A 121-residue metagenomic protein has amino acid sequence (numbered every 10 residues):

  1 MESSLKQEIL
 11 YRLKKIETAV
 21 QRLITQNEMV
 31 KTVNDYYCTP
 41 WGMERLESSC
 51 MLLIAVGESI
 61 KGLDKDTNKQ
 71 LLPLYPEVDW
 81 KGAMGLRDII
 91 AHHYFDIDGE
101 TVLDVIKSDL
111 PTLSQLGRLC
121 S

Functional and structural regions predicted by a protein language model:
M1-S121: Solvent-exposed interaction patches of small proteins and small membrane subunits
